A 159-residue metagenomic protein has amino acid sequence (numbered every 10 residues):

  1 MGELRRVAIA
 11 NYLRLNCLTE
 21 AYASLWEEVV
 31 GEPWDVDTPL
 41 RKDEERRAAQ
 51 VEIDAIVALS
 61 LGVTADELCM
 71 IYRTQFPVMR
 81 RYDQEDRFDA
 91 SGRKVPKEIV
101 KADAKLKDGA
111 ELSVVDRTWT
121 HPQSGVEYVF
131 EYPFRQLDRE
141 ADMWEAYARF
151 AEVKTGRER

Functional and structural regions predicted by a protein language model:
M1-R159: S-adenosyl-L-methionine
